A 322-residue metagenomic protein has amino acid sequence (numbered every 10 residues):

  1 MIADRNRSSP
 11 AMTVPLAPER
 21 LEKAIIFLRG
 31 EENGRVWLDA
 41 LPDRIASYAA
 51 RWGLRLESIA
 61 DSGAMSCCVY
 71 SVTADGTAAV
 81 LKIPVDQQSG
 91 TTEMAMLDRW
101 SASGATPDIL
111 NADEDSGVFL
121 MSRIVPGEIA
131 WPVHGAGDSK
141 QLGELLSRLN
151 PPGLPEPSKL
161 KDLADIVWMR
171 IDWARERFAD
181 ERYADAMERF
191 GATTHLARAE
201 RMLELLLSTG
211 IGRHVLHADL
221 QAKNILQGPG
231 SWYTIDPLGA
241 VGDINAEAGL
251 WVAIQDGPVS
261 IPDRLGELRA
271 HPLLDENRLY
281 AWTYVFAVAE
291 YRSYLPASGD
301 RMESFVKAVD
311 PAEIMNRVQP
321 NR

Functional and structural regions predicted by a protein language model:
M1-T106, G228-S231, P311-R322: Conserved NTP-binding catalytic cores of kinases and kinase-like/nucleotidyltransferase enzymes across multiple kinase
I2, P10-E19, E128-G191, R322: A cross-family kinase active-site recognition segment
D4-S8, R29-E31, R182-A184, F190 (+2 more regions): ATP/Mg2+ or Mg2+-diphosphate-binding catalytic cores that bind nucleotide phosphates or diphosphates via glycine-rich
V36-A50, L154-H217, G228: An alpha-helical support segment within catalytic cores of ATP-dependent transferases
P42, A64, D75-L120, I124-L149 (+2 more regions): A conserved alpha-helical element in kinase catalytic cores
D61, C67-T73, V80, I109 (+1 more regions): Active-site acidic catalytic loop and adjacent metal/ATP-binding pocket of ATP-dependent phosphoryl transfer enzymes
D86, S103, D115-G135, P151-L154 (+2 more regions): A glycine-centered beta->alpha junction motif in the catalytic cores of kinase/phosphotransferase enzymes
Q227-R278: Active-site Asp-x-Gly
